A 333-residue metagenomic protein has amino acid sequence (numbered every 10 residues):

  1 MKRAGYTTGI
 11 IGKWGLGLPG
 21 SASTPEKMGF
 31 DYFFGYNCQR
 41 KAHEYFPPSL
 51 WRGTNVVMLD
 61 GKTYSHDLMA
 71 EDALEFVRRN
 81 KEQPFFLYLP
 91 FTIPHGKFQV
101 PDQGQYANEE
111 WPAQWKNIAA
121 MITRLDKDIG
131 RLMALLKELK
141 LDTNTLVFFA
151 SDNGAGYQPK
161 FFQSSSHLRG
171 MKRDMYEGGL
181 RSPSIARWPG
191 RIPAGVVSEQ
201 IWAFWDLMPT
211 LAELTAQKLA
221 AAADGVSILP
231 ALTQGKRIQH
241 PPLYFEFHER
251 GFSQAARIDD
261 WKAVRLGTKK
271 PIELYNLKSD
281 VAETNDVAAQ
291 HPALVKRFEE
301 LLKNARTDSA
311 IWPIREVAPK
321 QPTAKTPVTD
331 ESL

Functional and structural regions predicted by a protein language model:
M1, K13, A73, F86-L89 (+3 more regions): A short aromatic-rich beta-strand->coil structural motif
M1-K62, Y157, P241, R265: Catalytic-site neighborhoods of secreted/periplasmic enzymes that process anionic sulfate/phosphate groups
A4-G9, M28-D31, K81-L87, L141-V147 (+3 more regions): Loop/turn elements at helix/coil->beta-strand transitions in domains of secreted/extracellular proteins
I10-A22, Y36-R40, Y88-K97, F149-A155 (+3 more regions): Short, solvent-exposed turn/loop segments enriched in Gly/Ser/Thr/Pro and often Arg
G20-G29, K97-P101, E110-Q114, A134-R191 (+2 more regions): Histidine-centered active-site microenvironments of extracellular/periplasmic hydrolases and transferases
S23, D31-Y32, N37, A155-E177 (+5 more regions): C-terminal cap/loop subdomain of S1 sulfatases and analogous C-terminal strand-loop tails that border
A42-S49, T54-N55, A73-I118, G156-Q158 (+1 more regions): Active-site His/acidic residue clusters
A70-V77, G104-T145: A long, amphipathic alpha-helix that forms part of the scaffold/cap immediately adjacent to metal-dependent active
